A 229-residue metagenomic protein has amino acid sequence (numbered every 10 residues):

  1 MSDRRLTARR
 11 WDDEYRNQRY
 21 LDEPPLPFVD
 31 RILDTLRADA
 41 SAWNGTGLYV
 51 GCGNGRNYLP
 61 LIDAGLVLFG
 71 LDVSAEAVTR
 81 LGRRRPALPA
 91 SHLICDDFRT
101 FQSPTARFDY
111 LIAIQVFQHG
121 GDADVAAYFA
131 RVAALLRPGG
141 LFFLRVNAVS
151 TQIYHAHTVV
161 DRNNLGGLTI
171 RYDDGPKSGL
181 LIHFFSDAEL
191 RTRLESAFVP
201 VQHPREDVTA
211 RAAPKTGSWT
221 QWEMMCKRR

Functional and structural regions predicted by a protein language model:
M1-G47, G53-Q102, A127, L141-R229: Class I (Rossmann-like) S-adenosyl-L-methionine-dependent methyltransferase catalytic domain, capturing the SAM-binding
I112: A conserved beta-strand element that flanks and buttresses the S-adenosyl-L-methionine
Q115-V116: Short catalytic micro-motifs in class I SAM-dependent methyltransferases
A126-P138: A short glycine-rich, Lys/Arg-flanked "PGG" loop and its adjoining helix->strand segment in the class I
